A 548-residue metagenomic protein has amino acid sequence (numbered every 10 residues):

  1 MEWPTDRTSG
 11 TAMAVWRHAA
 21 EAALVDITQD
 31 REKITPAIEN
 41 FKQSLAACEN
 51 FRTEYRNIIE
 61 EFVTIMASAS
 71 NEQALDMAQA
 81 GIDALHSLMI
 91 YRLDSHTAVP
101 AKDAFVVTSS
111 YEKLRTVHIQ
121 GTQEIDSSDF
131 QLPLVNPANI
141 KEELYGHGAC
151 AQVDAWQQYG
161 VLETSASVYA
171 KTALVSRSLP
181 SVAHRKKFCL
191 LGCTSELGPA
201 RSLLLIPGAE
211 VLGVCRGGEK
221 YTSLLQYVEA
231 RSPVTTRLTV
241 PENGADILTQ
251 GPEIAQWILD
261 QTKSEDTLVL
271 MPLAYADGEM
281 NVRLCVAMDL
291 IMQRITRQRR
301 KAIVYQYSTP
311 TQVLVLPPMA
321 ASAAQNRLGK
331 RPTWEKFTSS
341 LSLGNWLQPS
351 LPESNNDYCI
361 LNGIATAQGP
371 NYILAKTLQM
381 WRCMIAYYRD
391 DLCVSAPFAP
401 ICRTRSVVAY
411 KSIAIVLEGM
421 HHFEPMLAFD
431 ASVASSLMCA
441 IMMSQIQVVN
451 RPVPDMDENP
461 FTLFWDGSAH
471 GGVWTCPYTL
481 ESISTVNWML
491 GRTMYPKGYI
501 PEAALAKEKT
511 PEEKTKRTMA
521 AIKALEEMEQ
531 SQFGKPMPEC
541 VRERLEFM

Functional and structural regions predicted by a protein language model:
M1-M66: Non-catalytic protein-protein interaction scaffold segments in large eukaryotic complex-forming proteins
M1-R7, E219-S264: Extended charged low-complexity segments that act as oligomerization/scaffolding linkers
N40-L162: Low-complexity, highly charged intrinsically disordered N-terminal segments that act as targeting/localization
E143, H147-L191: Acidic/polar, low-complexity linker and loop regions
K171-A230: Secondary-structure-rich domain cores
P207-G213, E229-T235, S264, D289-Q306 (+1 more regions): Structural alpha-beta junctions
N243-L316: Extended alpha-helical scaffolding regions
Y305-E539, R544-F547: Long, contiguous domain-sized segments
